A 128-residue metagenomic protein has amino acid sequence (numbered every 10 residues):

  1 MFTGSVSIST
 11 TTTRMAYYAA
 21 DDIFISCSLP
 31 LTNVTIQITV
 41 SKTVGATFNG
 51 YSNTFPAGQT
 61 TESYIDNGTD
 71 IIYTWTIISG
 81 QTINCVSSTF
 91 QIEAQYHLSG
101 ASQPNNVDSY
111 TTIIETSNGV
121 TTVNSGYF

Functional and structural regions predicted by a protein language model:
G4-T32, Q37: Short beta-strand elements of extracellular/lumenal beta-sandwich folds
S5, F24-S26, Q37-T39, T76 (+2 more regions): Residue-level recognition of well-ordered beta-strand positions that form the cores of beta-sheet-rich folds across
M15-A16, C85-F90, N118: Solvent-exposed, conformationally flexible loop/turn segments
S28-N33, V44-T47, I83-C85, A101-P104: A short beta-turn/strand-edge loop motif at beta-sheet boundaries
K42-Q81: A surface/secretory-pathway sequence property marking extracellular, secreted, or lumenal proteins enriched
T76-N105: Low-complexity, intrinsically disordered segments enriched in Ser/Thr together with acidic residues
Q95-Y127: Serine/threonine-enriched low-complexity regions used as flexible
